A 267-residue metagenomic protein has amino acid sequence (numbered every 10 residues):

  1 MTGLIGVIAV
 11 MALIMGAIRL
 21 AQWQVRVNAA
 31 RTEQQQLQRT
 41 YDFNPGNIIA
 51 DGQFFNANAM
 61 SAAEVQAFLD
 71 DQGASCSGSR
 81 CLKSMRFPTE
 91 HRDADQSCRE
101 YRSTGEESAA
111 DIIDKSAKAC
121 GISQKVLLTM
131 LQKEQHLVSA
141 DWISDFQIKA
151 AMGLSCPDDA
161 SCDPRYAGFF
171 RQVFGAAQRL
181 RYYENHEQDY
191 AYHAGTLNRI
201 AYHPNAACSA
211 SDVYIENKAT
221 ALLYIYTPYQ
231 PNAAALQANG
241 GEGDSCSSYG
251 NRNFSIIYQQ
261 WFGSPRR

Functional and structural regions predicted by a protein language model:
M1-A62, Q72, S155, D159-R267: Non-catalytic cell-wall polysaccharide-engagement segments
D51-Q135: Export/targeting segments at the very N-terminus of extracytoplasmic proteins
H91, V138-A140, M152-G153, N198: Charge-rich, low-complexity amphipathic helices in intrinsically disordered tails/linkers adjacent to domains
K115-C120, T129, K133-L137, A176-H186 (+1 more regions): Structured segments of extracytoplasmic/periplasmic soluble domains in secreted or envelope-associated proteins
K125-L127, A151, V173: Extracellular structured ligand-interaction cores
K125-L128, S139-S144, D189: Short, solvent-exposed secondary-structure capping/transition elements
K133-E134, Q147, H193: Flexible domain-boundary/linker segments
S144-A160: Substrate-binding/active-site groove segments that recognize and process beta-1,4-linked N-acetyl-hexosamine
